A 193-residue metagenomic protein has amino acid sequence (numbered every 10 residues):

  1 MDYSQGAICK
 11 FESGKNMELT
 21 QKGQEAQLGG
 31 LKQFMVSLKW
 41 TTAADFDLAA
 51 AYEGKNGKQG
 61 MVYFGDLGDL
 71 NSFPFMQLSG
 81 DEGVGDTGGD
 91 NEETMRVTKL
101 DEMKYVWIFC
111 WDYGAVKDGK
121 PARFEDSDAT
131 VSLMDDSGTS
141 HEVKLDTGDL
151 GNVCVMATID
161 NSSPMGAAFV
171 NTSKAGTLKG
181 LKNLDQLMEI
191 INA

Functional and structural regions predicted by a protein language model:
M1-A193: Intrinsic-disorder/low-complexity signal
